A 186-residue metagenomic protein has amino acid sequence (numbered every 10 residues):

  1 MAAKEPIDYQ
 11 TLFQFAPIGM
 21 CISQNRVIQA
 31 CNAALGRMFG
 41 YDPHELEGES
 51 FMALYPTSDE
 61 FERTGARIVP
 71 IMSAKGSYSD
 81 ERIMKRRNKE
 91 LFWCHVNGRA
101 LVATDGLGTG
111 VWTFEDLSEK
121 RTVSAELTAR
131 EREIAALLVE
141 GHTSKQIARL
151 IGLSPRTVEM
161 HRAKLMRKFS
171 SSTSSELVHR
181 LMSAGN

Functional and structural regions predicted by a protein language model:
M1-A2, G106-S118: PAS-family sensory domains
A3-G36: Sensory modules in modular signal-transduction proteins
K4-Y9, S58-R86, E90: Terminal output helix/cap of sensory domains in signal transduction proteins
L35-E47: PAS/PAS-like sensory domain cap-loop motif
G48-S58: PAS-family sensory/regulatory domains
V96-G110: Short loop/turn elements at sensory-signaling interfaces that couple input to output
T122-T157, A163, S183-N186: Helix-turn-helix DNA-binding segment
A163-N186: Basic, Lys/Arg-enriched C-terminal extension of HTH/homeodomain DNA-binding domains
